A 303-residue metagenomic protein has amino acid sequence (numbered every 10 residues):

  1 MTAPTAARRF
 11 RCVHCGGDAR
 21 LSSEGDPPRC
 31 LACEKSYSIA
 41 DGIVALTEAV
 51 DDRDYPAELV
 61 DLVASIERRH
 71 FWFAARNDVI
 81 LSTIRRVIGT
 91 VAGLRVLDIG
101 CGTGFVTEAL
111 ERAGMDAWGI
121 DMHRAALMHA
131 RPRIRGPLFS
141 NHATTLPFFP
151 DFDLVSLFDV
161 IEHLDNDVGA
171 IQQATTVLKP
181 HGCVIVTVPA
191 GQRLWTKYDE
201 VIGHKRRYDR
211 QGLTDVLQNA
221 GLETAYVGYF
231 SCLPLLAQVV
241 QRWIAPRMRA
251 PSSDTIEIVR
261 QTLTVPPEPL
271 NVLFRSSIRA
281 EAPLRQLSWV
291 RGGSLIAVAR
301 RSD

Functional and structural regions predicted by a protein language model:
T2-F158, V168-I171, L263-N271, V290-L295 (+1 more regions): Conserved N-terminal segment of class I S-adenosyl-L-methionine
A64, V184-Q218: Short, glycine-/aromatic-enriched active-site segment of Class I SAM-dependent methyltransferases
F158-I161, T187: Residues lining the SAM
L164-V168, V188: A structural helix-start
V168-C183: A short glycine-rich, Lys/Arg-flanked "PGG" loop and its adjoining helix->strand segment in the class I
L222-C232: Conserved S-adenosyl-L-methionine
A237-R275: C-terminal helical/coil "lid" or tail adjacent to the Rossmann-like core of SAM-dependent
S276-D303: C-terminal lobe and adjacent flexible extensions of AdoMet/dcAdoMet transferase-like proteins
